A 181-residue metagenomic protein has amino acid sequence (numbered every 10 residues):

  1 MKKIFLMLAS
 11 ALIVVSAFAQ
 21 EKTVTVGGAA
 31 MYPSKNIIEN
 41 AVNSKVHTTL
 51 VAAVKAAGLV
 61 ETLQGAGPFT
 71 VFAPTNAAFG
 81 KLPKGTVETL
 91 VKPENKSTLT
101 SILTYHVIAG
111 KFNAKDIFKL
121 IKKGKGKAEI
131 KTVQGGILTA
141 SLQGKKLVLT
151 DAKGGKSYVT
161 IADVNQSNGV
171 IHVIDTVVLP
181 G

Functional and structural regions predicted by a protein language model:
M1-E21: Bacterial Sec-dependent N-terminal signal peptides
L6, Q20-G181: Mature, structured domains of secreted/extracytosolic soluble proteins
